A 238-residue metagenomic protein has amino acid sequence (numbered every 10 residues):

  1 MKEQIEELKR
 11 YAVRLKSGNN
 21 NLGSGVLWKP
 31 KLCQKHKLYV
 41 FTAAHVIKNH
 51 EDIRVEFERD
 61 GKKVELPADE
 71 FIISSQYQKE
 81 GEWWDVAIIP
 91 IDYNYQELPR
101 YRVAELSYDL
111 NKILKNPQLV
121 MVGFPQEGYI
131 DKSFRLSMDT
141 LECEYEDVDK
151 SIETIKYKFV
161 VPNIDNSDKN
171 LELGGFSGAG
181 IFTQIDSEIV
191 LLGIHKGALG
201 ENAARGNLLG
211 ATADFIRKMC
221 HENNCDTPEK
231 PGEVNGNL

Functional and structural regions predicted by a protein language model:
M1, L192-L238: C-terminal cap/linker of serine protease catalytic domains
M1-Q34, K218, K230-L238: Protease-domain processing segments flanking chymotrypsin-fold serine proteases, especially trypsin-like
E3, K16, Y77-K79, K169-E172: Short Gly/Pro-enriched turn/cap motifs at secondary-structure boundaries
K9, V13-L22, K35-K37, V46-V161: Serine endopeptidase catalytic core focused on the charge-relay Asp
N19, L32-L38, I181-V190: A glycine-centered beta-loop-beta connector
V26, S167-H195, A204-N207: Catalytic nucleophile loop of clan PA
A43-K48, G123-P125, G174, L192-E201: Short beta->alpha transition motifs characteristic of CBS
E153-D165, A211, R217: Terminal helix/beta-alpha structural elements that buttress the NAD(P)+-binding lobe
